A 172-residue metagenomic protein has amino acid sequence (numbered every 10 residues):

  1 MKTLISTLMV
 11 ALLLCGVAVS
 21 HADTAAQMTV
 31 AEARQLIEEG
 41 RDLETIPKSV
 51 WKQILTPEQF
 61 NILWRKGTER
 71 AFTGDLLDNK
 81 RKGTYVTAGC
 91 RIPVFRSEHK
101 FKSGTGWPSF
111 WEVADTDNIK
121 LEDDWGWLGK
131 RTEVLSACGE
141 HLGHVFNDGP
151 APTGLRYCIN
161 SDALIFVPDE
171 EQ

Functional and structural regions predicted by a protein language model:
M1-L4: Positively charged n-region of N-terminal signal peptides that target proteins for export
T7-G16: Bacterial N-terminal signal peptides
S20-T24: Boundary at the C-terminal end of the N-terminal hydrophobic targeting segment
A26-P47: Short, contiguous pre-domain boundary segments
E32, D42-L43, K52-V86, I92-Q172: A short Gly-Trp-Pro
